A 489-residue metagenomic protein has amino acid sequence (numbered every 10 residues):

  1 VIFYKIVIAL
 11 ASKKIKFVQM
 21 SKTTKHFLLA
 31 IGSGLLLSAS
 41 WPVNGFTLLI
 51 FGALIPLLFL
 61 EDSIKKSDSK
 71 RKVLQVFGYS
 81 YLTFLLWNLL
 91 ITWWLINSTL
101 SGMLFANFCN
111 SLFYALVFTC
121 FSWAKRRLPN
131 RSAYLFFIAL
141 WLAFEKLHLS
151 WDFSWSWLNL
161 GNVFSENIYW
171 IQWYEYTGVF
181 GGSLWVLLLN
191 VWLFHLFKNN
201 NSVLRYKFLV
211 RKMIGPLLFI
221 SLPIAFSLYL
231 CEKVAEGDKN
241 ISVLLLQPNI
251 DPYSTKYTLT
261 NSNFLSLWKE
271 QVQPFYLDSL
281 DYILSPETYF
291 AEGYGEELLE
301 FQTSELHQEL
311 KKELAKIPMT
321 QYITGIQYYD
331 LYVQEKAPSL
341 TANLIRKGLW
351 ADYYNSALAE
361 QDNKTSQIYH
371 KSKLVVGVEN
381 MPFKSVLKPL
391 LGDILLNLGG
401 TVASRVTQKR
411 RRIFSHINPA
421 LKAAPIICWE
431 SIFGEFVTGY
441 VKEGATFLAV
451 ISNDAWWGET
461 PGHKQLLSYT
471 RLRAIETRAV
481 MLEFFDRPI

Functional and structural regions predicted by a protein language model:
Y4-I8: Short terminal hydrophobic/aromatic SLiMs and anchors at protein ends
I15-C231, E459, T470-R473, T477-R487: Membrane-embedded alpha-helical bundles of multi-pass enzymes that act on lipidic or dolichyl-linked glycan substrates
W41-L58, W87-L90, Q247-P248, L280-E297 (+2 more regions): Short, conserved active-site loops that position catalytic residues or coordinate cofactors/metal ions across diverse
F121, V272-Q273, R411: Generic structural signal for well-ordered alpha-helices, preferentially at hydrophobic/aromatic core positions
L160, L246, Y369: Hydrophobic residues at beta-strand termini and immediately following loops that shape nucleotide-binding pockets
E166-W170, F219-L314, M319: Membrane-interface segments at or immediately adjacent to transmembrane helices that form the boundary between
P286-I489: Solvent-exposed soluble domains appended to multi-pass membrane proteins
